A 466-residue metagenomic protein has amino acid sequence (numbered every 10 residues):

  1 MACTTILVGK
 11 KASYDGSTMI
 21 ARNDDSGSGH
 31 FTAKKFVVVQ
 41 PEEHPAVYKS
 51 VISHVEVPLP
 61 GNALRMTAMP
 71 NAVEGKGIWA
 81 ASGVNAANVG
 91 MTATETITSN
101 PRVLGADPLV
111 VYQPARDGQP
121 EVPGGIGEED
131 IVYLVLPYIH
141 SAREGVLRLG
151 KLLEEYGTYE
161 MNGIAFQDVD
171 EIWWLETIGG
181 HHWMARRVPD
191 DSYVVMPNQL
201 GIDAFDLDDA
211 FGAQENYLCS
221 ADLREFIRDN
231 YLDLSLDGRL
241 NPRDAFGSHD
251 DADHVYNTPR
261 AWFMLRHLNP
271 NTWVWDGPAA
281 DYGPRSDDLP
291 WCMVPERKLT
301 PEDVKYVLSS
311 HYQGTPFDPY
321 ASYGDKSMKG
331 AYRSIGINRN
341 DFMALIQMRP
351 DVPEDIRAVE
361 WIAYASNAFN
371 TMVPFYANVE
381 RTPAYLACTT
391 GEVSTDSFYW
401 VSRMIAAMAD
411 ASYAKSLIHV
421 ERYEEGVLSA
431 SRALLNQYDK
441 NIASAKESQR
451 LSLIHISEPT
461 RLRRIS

Functional and structural regions predicted by a protein language model:
A2-E128, R148-D281: A contiguous strand-loop segment
A21-K34, T96, L175-T177, V307-D318 (+3 more regions): Soluble extracytoplasmic regions of secretory-pathway and membrane proteins
P60-R65, V146, S322-G330: Short Pro/Gly-enriched beta-strand edge/turn motifs at strand-loop
G118-E121, I131-I139: Second-shell loop/turn segments in exported
Y138-L147, K151-E160, R297, G314 (+1 more regions): Secondary-structure boundary elements
F226-D351: Glycine-rich, aromatic-lined ligand/substrate-binding cores of catalytic and carbohydrate-binding domains
F317-K440: Substrate-recognition/cap regions that form aromatic- and gly/pro-loop-enriched pockets for small-molecule ligands
I454-I465: Single conserved hydrophobic/aromatic residue that forms the stacking wall/gate of nucleotide- or nucleobase-binding
